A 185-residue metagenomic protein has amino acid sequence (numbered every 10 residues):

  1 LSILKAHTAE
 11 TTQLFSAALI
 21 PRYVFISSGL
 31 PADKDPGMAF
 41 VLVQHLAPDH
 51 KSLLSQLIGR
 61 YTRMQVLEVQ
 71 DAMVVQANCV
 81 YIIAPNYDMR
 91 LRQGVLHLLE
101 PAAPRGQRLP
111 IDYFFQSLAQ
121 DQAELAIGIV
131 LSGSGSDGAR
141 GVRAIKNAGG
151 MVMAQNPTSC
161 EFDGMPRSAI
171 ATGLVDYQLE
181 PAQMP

Functional and structural regions predicted by a protein language model:
L1-P185: Conserved acid/base catalytic micro-environments in cytosolic active-site loops
